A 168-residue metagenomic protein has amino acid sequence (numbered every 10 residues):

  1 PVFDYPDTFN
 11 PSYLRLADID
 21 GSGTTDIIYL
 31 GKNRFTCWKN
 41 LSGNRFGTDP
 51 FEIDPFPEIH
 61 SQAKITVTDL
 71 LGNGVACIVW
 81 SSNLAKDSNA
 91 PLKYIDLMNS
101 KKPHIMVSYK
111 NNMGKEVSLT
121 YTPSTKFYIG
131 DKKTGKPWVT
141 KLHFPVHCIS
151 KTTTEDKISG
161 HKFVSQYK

Functional and structural regions predicted by a protein language model:
P1-F9, K39-S61, S100-S118, T122 (+1 more regions): Blade-edge motifs of beta-propeller repeat domains
D4-N40: Beta-propeller domains
N10-I19, S61-V75, Y94-D96, I105-S108 (+1 more regions): Beta-propeller blade termini
D18, K39, L97-S100, S118-F127 (+1 more regions): Aromatic-rich beta-strand edge motifs centered on tyrosine
D18-G31, D69-N83: Acidic/hydrophobic-patterned starts of short beta strands in beta-sheet-rich repeat architectures
N33-W38, K86-D96: Structural motif
A63, P91-K93, K115-T120, H161-Y167: A structural detector for short beta-strand units
K126-K168: Long, intrinsically disordered, low-complexity, charged/polar and glycine-rich segments
